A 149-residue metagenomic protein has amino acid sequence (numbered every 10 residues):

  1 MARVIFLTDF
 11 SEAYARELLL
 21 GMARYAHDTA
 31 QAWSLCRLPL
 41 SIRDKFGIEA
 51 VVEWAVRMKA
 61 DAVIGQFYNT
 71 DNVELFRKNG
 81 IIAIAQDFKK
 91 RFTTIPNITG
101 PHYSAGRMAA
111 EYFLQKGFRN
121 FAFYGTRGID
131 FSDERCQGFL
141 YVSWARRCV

Functional and structural regions predicted by a protein language model:
M1-A62, D71-C148: Bacterial carbohydrate/catabolite-sensing allosteric modules
G65: Redox-cofactor binding/interface segments in oxidoreductases and associated redox assembly factors
Y68: Short glycine-/small-residue-rich Rossmann-like dinucleotide-binding loops
